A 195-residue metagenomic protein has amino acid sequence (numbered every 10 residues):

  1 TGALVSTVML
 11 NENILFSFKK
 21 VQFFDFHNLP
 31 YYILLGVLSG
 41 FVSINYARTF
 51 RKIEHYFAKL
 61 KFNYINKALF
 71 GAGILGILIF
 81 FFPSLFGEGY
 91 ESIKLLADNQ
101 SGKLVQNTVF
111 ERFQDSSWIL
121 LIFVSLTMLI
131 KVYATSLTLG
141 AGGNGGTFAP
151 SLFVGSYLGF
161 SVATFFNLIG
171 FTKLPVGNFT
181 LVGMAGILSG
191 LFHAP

Functional and structural regions predicted by a protein language model:
T1-P195: Alpha-helical transmembrane segments and immediately membrane-proximal extracytoplasmic
